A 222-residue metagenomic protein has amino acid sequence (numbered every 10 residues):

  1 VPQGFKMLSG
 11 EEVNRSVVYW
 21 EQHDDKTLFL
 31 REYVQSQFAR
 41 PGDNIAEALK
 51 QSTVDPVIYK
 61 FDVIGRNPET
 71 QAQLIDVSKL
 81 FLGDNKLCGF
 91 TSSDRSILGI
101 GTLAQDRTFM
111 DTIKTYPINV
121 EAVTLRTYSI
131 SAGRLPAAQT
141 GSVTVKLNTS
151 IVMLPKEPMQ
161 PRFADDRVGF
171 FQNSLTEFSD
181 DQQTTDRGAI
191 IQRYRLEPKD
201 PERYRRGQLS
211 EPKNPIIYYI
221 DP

Functional and structural regions predicted by a protein language model:
V1-P222: Auxiliary tRNA-acceptor-end handling modules of aminoacyl-tRNA synthetases
